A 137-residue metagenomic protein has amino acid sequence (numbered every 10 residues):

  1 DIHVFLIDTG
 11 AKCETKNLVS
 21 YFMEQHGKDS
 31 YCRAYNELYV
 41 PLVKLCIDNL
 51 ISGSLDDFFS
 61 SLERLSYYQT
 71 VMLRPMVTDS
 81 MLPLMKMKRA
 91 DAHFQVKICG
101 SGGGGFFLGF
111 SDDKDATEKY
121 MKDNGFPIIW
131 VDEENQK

Functional and structural regions predicted by a protein language model:
D1-S101, L108-K137: C-terminal nucleotide
